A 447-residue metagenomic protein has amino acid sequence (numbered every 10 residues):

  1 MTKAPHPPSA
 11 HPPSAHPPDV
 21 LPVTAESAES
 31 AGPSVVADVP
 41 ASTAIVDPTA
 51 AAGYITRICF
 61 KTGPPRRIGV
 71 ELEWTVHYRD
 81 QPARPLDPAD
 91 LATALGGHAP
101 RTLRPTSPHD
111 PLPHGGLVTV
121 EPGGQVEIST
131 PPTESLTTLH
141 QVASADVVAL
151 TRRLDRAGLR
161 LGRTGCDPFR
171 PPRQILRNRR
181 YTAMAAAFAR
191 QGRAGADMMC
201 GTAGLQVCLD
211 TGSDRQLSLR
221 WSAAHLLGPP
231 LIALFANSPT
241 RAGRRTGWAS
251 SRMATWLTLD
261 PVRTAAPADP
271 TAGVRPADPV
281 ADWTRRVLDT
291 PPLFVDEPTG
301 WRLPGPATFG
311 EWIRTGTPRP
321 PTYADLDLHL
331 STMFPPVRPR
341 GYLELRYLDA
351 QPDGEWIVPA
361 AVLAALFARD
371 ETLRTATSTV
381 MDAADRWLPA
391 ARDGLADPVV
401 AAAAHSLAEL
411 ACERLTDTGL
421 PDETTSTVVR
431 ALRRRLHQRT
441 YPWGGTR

Functional and structural regions predicted by a protein language model:
T2-H11, D19-T24, G32-R193, G201 (+5 more regions): Terminal catalytic/cofactor-binding subdomain
T75, Q206-C208, E344-R346: Structured core elements
I128, R286, E344-R346: Short, aliphatic-rich beta-strand segments
T130, L209-T211, Y347-D349: Short glycine-centered, acidic/aromatic-flanked micro-motifs in structured strand/loop junctions that mark active-site
G162-M333, V337-R338: Loop-rich catalytic cores of soluble enzymes, especially ATP-dependent carboxylate-amine ligases and other
P304-D385: Long, well-ordered mid-to-C-terminal structural blocks that present hydrophobic/aromatic surfaces
